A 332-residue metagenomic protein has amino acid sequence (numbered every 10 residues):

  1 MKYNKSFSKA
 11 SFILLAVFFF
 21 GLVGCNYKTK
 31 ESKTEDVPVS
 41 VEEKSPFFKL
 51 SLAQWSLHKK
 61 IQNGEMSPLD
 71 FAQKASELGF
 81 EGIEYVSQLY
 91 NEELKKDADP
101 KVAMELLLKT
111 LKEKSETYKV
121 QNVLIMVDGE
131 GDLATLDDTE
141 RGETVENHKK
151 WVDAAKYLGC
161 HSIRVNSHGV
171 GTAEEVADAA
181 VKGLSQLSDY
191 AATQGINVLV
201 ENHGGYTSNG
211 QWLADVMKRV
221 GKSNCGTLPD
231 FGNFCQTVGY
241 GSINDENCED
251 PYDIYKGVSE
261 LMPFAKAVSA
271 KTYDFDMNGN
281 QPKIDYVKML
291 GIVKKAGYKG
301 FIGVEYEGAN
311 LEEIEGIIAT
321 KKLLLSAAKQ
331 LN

Functional and structural regions predicted by a protein language model:
K2-F12: Bacterial N-terminal signal peptides that target proteins for export
G21-G24: C-terminal motif of bacterial Sec signal peptides marking the signal peptidase cleavage site
S45, V181-G291: Acidic/histidine-rich catalytic cores of soluble enzymes
F48-Q54, I83-Y85, N122-V127, I163-V165 (+4 more regions): Hydrophobic faces of well-ordered beta-strands that scaffold small-molecule active sites in alpha/beta enzyme cores
Q62-A75, E140-D153, D250-V258, Y286-M289: Short, acidic/polar
S67-Q88, L158-H161: Catalytic domains of carbohydrate-active enzymes, especially glycoside hydrolases
E84-K112, S167-G171: Glycine-rich, proline-tolerant flexible connector loops at the mouths of alpha/beta enzymes
L108-P229, I314: Active-site acidic/histidine proton-transfer and metal-coordination neighborhood in alpha/beta enzyme cores
